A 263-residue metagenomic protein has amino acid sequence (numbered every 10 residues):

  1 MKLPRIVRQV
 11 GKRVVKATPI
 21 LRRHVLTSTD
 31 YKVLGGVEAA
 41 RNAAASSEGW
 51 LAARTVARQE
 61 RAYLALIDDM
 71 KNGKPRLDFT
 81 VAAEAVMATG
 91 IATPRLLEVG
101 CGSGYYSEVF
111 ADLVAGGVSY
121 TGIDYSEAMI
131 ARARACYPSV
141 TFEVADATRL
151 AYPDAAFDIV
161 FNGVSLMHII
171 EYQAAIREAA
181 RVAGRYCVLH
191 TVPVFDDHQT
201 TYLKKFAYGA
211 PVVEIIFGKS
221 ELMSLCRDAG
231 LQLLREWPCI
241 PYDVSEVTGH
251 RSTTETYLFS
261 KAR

Functional and structural regions predicted by a protein language model:
P4, R8-G90: Conserved class I S-adenosyl-L-methionine
P94-G102: Conserved class I S-adenosyl-L-methionine
S103-D146: Class I SAM-dependent methyltransferase SAM/SAH-binding core
R149-D154: Short conserved loop adjoining the S-adenosyl-L-methionine
I159-E171: A short SAM/SAH-binding and catalytic strip from SAM-dependent methyltransferases
Q173-Y186: A short glycine-rich, Lys/Arg-flanked "PGG" loop and its adjoining helix->strand segment in the class I
V188-V213: Conserved class I S-adenosyl-L-methionine
V213-E236: Short alpha-helix
